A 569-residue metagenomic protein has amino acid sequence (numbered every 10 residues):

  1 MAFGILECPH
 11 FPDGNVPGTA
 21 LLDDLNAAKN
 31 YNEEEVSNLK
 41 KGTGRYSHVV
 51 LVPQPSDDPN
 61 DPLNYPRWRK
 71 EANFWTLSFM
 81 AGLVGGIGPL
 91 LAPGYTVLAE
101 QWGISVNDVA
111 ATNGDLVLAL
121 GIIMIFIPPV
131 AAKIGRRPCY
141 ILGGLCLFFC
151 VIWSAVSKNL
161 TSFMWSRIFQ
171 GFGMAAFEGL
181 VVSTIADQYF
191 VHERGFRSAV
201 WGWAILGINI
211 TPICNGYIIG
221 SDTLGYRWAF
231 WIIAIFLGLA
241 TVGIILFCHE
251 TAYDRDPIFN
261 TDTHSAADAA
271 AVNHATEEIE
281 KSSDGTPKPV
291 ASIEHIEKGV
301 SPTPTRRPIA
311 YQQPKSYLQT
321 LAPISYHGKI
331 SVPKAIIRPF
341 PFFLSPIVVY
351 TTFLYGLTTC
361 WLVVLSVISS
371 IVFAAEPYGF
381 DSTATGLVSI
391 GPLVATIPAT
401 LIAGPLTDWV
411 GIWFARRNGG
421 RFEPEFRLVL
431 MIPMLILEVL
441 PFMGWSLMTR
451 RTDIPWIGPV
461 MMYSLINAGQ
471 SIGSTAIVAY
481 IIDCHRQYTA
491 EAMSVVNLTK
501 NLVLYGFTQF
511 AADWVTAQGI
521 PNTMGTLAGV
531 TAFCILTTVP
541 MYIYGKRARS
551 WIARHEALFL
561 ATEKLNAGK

Functional and structural regions predicted by a protein language model:
M1-N60, S282, E297: Cytosolic, low-complexity regulatory segments enriched in Ser/Pro/Gly with interspersed Lys/Arg in eukaryotic signaling
G14, D24-L25, P62, A269 (+4 more regions): Short linear motifs in intrinsically disordered/low-complexity regions
P17, A27-A28, T112, V191 (+2 more regions): A generic signature of intrinsically disordered, low-complexity regions enriched in glycine/proline and charged/polar
L22-N32, K288-V290, D381-T385, R416: Short, charged, low-hydrophobicity "junction" segments
R45-S47, L51-V272, R307, Y311-K569: A six-helix transmembrane bundle that forms the core substrate pathway of small-molecule transporters
A270-Q312: Fungal intrinsically disordered, low-complexity polar regions
